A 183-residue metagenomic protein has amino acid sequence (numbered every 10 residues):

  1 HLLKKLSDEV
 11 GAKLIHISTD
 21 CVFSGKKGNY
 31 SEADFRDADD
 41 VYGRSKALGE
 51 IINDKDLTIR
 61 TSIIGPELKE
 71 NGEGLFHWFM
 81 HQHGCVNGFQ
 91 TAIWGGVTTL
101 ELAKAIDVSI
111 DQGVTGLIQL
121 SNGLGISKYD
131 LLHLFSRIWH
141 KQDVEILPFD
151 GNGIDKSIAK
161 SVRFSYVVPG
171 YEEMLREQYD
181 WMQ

Functional and structural regions predicted by a protein language model:
H1, A47-I51, K104: Conserved active-site helix of classical SDR/Rossmann-fold NAD(P)-dependent CH-OH oxidoreductases
H1-I15: NAD(P)-cofactor binding segment of oxidoreductase domains
A12, T19, K141: Short glycine/serine/threonine/alanine-rich loop segments
K13, C21-I59, I63-L68: Catalytic helix-loop patch of NAD(P)-dependent Rossmann-fold dehydrogenases
D39, I51-E101, V108: NAD(P)-dependent short-chain dehydrogenase/reductase
E73-F76, T99-D107, V168-M182: Short, amphipathic alpha-helical "lid/cap" segments that border enzyme active or binding sites
A105-D155: Mid/C-terminal beta-alpha module of Rossmann-like enzyme folds, strongest in SDR-family dehydrogenases/epimerases
G125-H133, I146-Q183: Conserved C-terminal active-site "lid" loop/helix of NAD(P)H-dependent oxidoreductases that clamps the redox cofactor
